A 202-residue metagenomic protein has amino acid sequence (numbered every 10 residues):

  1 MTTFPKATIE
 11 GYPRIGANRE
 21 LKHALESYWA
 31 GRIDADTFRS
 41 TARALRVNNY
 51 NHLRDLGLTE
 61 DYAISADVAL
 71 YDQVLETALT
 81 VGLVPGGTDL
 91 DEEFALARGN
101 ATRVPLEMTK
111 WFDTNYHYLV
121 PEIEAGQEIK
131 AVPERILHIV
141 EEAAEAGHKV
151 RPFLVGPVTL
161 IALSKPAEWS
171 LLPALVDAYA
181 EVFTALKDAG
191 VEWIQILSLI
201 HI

Functional and structural regions predicted by a protein language model:
M1-I200: Domain-level signal for soluble alpha/beta catalytic cores
